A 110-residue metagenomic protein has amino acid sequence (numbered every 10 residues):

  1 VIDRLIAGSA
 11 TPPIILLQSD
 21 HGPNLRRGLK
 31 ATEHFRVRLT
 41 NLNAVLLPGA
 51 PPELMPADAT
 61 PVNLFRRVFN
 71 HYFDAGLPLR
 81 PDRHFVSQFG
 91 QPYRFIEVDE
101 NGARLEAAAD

Functional and structural regions predicted by a protein language model:
V1-D110: Catalytic domains that recognize anionic headgroups
